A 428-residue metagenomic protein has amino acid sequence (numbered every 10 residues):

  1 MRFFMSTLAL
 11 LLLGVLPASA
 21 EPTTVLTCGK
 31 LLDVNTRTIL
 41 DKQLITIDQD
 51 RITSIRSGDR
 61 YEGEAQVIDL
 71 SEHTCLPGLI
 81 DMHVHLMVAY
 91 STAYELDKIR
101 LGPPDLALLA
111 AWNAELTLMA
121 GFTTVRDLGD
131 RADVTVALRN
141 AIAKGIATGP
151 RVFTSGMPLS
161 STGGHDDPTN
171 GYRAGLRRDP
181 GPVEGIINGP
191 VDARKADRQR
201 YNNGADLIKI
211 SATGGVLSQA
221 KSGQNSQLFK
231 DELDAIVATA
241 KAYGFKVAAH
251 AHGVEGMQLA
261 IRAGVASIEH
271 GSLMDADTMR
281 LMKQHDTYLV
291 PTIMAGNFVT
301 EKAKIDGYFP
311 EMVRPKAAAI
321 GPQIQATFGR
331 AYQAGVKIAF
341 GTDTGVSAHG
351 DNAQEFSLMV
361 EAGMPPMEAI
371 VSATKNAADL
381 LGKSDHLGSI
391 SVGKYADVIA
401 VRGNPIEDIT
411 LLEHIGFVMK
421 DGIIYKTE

Functional and structural regions predicted by a protein language model:
M5-V15: Bacterial N-terminal signal peptides
A18-P22: Boundary at the C-terminal end of the N-terminal hydrophobic targeting segment
L31, T36-L76: Histidine-rich, glycine-flanked metal-binding segment
H73-I146, T162-T169, D231, E255 (+1 more regions): Metal-associated gating/positioning segment near the N- to mid-region
L86-L106, E115-L118, T162-G181, V216-K230 (+1 more regions): Active-site gating loops and adjacent loop-to-helix segments of metal-dependent hydrolytic enzymes
Y90-A93, T135, G164-H165, S218-A220 (+6 more regions): Histidine/acidic-residue-rich catalytic or RNA/ligand-binding cores of hydrolases and nuclease-related proteins
K98, A242-K246, E311-M312, A318-P405: His/Asp/Glu-enriched, well-ordered alpha-helical/loop segment that forms or immediately abuts the divalent-metal
A137, D192-L289, A319-I338: Histidine/acidic residue-rich metal-binding segments in metalloenzymes
